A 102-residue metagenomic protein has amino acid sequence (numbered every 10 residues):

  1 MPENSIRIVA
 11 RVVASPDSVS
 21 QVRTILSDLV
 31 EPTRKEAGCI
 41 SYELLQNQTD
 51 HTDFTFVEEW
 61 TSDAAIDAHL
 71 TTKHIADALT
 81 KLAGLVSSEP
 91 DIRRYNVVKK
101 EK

Functional and structural regions predicted by a protein language model:
M1-I6, L44-D50, T80-K102: Glycine-rich beta-strand-turn "strand-cap" elements at beta-sheet edges
I6-V12: Active-site-flanking beta-strand signature of metal-NTP-handling nucleotidyl enzymes and homologous cyclase-like
A10, V22, Y42, F54-F56 (+1 more regions): Hydrophobic packing within well-folded, soluble alpha/beta domains
A14-V19: Short, surface-exposed ligand-recognition loops at beta-strand->loop->(often short) alpha-helix junctions that present
D28, R34-I40, E59-R93: An amphipathic, aromatic/His-enriched active-site/gating alpha helix that lines ligand/cofactor pockets
E31-T55: Short, glycine- and small/hydrophobic-rich beta-strand elements in well-ordered beta-sheets
